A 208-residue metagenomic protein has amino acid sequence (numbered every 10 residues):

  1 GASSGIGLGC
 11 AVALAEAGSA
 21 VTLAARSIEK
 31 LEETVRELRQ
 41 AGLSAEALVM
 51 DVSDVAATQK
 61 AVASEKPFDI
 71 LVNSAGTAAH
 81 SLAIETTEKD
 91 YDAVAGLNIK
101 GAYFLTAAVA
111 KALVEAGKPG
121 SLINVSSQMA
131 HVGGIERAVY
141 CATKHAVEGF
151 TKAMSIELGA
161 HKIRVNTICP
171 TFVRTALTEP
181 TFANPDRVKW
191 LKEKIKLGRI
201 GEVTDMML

Functional and structural regions predicted by a protein language model:
S3-G5: Conserved glycine-rich cofactor-binding loop
V49-K60, E88: The beta1-alpha1 cofactor-binding region of Rossmann-like NAD(H)/NADP(H)-dependent oxidoreductases
L82-A83, T87-A95, L191: Substrate-binding pocket helix/loop in short-chain dehydrogenase/reductase
T106, T143, T151: Active-site helix of classical SDR
K111, I156-A160: Alpha-helical segment proximal to the catalytic Tyr-Lys
S127: Residue(s) in the substrate-gating loop at a strand-loop-helix junction that position the organic substrate next
A160, T167, K189-L208: C-terminal helical subdomain
